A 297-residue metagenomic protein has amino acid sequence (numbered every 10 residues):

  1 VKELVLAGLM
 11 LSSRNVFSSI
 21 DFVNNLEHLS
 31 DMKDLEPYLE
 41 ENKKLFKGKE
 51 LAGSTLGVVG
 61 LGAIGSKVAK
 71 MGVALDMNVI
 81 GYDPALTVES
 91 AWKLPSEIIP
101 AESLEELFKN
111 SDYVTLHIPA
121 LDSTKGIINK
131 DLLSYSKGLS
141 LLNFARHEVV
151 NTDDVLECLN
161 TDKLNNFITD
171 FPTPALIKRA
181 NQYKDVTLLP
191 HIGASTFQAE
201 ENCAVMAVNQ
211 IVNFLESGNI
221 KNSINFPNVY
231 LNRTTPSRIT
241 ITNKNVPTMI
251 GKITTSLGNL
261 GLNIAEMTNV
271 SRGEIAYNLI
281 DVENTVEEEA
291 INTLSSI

Functional and structural regions predicted by a protein language model:
V1-T55: Phosphate-binding beta-alpha-beta segment of Rossmann-like dinucleotide-binding domains, i.e., the NAD(P)
K2-D21, K70-M77, V205-N219, T254-G258: Oxidoreductase and adenylate-handling cofactor-binding alpha/beta cores
S54, L61-G62: Glycine-rich Rossmann-fold phosphate-binding loop(s) that bind the pyrophosphate of adenine dinucleotide cofactors
L56-V58, I241: Hydrophobic Val/Ile/Leu positions in short beta-strands of Rossmann-like dinucleotide-binding domains
G65-S66: N-terminal Rossmann-fold NAD(P) dinucleotide-binding loop
P84-R179, S195: Rossmann-like adenosine-cofactor binding region
G138-R233, Y277: Rossmann-like dinucleotide-binding domain for NAD(H)/NADP(H)
K221-I297: A conserved regulatory-domain signal marking ACT and ACT-like small-molecule sensing domains and adjacent regulatory
